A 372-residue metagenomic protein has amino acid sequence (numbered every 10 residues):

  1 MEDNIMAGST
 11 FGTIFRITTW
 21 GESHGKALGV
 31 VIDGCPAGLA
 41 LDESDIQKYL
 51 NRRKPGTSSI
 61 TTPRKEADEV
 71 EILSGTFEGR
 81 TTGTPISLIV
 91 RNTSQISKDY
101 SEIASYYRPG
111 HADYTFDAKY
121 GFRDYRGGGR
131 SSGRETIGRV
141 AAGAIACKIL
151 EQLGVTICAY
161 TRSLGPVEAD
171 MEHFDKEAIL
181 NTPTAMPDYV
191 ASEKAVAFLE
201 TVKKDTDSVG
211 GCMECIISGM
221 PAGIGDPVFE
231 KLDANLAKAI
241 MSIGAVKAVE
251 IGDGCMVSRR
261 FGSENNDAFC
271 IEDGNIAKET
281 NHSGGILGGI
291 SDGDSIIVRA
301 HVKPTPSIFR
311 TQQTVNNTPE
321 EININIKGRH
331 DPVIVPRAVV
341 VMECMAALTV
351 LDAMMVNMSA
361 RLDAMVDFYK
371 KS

Functional and structural regions predicted by a protein language model:
I5-R64: N-terminal, positively charged regions that mediate nucleic acid binding
R16, S307-S372: Internal helix-turn-beta structural module
R16-T19, D124-E135, A222-D226, S283-I286 (+1 more regions): A short glycine/serine-rich beta->alpha loop
W20, K26, T206-E321: Glycine-rich anion/phosphate-binding loop at the beta-strand->alpha-helix junction
K26-G38, R134-V155, E230, A234-K238 (+3 more regions): Alpha-helical support elements that line or immediately flank enzyme active sites and cofactor-binding pockets
L50-P109, D113: Glycine-rich, N-terminal phosphate-binding loop and its surrounding beta-alpha-beta segment
A104-G129, Q312-H330: Short acidic, glycine/tyrosine-flanked loop/strand segments centered on an H-E-D-like triad
A118-V228: Glycine-rich, mobile lid/loop segments that gate access to catalytic sites or pores
